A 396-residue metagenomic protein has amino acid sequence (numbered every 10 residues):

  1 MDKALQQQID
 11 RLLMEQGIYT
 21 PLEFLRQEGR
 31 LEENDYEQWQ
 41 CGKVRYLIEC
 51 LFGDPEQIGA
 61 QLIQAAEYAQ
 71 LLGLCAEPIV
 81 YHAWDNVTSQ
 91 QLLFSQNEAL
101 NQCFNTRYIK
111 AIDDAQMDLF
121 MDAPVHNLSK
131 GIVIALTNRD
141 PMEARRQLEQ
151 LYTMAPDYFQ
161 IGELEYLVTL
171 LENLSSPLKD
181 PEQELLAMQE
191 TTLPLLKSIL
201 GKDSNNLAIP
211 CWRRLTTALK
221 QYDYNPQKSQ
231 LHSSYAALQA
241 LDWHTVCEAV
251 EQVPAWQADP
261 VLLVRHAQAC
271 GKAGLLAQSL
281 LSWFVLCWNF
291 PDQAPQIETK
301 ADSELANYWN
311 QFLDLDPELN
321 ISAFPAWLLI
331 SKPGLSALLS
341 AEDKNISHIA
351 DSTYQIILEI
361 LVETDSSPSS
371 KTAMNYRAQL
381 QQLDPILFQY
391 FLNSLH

Functional and structural regions predicted by a protein language model:
M1-L22, Q27, L31-E32, E37-L51: Positively charged, polyanion-binding regions of nucleic-acid-associated proteins
Y36, P141-P177, P254-V264: Short, charge-rich amphipathic alpha-helical segments embedded in non-transmembrane helical bundles/solenoids
Q57-L119: Phospho-regulated, low-complexity intrinsically disordered regions of nuclear gene-regulatory and chromatin-associated
M121-L128, D157-Y158, L185-L196, Y222-L231 (+1 more regions): Generic helix N-cap/helix-start motif at coil->alpha-helix transitions
I134-A135, L151, V168, H232-Q239 (+1 more regions): Residue-level signature for tetratricopeptide repeat
L136-R145, N173-L174, M188-E190, L200-L215 (+1 more regions): Helix-turn-helix repeat elements of alpha-solenoid scaffolds
E149-F159, Y166-L170, E182-L193, C270-P295 (+1 more regions): TPR/TPR-like (Sel1-like) alpha-helical repeat modules
L207-R213, A218-L219, D223, Q230-C247 (+3 more regions): Eukaryotic alpha-helical solenoid repeat scaffolds
